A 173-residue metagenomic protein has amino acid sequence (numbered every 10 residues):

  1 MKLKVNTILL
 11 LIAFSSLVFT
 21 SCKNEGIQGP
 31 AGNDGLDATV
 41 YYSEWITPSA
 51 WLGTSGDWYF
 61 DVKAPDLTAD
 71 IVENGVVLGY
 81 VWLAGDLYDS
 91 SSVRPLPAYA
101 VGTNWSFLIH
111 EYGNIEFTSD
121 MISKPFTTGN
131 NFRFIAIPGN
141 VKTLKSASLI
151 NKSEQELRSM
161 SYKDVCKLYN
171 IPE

Functional and structural regions predicted by a protein language model:
M1, A31-D34, G79, F134: Polar low-complexity intrinsically disordered regions
M1-L9: Bacterial N-terminal signal peptides that target proteins for export
V18-S21: C-terminal motif of bacterial Sec signal peptides marking the signal peptidase cleavage site
K23-Y41: Collagen/collagen-like triple-helix recognition
T39-E173: Extracellular or exported targeting regions of proteins
